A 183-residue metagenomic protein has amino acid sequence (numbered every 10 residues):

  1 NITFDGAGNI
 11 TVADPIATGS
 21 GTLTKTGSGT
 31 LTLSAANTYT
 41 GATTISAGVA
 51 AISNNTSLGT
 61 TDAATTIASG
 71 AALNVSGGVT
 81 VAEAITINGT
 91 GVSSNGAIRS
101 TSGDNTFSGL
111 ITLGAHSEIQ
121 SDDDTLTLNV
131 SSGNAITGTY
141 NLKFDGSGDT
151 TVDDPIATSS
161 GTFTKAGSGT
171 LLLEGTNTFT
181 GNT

Functional and structural regions predicted by a protein language model:
N1-T183: Beta-strand-rich extracellular passenger or scaffold domains
